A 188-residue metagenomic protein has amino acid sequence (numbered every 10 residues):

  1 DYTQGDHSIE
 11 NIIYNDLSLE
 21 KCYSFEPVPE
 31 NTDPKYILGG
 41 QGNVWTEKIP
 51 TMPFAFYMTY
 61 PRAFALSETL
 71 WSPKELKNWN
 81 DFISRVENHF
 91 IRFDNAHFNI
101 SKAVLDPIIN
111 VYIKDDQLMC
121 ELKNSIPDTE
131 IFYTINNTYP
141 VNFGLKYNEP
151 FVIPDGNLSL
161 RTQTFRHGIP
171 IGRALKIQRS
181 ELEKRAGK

Functional and structural regions predicted by a protein language model:
D1-L118: Flexible, acidic glycine-rich loops studded with aromatic residues
P73, K77-K188: Short, compositionally stereotyped local motifs that mark structural "simplifiers"
